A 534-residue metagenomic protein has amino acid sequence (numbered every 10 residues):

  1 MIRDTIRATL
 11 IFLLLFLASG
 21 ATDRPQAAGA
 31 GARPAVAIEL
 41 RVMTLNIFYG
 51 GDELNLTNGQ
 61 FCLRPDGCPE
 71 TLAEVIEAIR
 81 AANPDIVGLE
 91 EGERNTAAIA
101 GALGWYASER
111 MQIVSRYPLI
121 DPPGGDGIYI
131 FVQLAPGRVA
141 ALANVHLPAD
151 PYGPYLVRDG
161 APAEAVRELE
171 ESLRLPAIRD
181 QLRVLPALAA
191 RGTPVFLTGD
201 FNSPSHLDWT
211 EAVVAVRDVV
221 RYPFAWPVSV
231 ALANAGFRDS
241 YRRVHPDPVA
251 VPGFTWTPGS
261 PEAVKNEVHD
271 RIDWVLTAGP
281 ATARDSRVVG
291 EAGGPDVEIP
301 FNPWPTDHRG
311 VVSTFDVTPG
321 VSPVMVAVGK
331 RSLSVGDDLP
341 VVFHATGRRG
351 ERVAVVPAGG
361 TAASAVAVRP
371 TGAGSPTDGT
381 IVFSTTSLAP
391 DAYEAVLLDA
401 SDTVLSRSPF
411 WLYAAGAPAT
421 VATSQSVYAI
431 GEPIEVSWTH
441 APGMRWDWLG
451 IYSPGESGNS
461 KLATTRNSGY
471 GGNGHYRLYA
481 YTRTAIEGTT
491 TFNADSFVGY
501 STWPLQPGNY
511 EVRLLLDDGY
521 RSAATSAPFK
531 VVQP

Functional and structural regions predicted by a protein language model:
M1-T9: Bacterial N-terminal signal peptides that target proteins for export
I6, G20-G101, V139-A140, D316-V321 (+1 more regions): N-terminal, active-site-proximal structural segment of metallo-dependent hydrolase catalytic domains
A8-A18: Bacterial N-terminal signal peptides
E39, I86-G160, V289: Structured beta-strand-rich core segments of catalytic domains in phosphoester-bond hydrolases
E39-N58, V139-L156, G160-E168, H308: Active-site-proximal beta-strand elements of phosphoester/diester hydrolases
L40-I47, E74-N95, A141-N144, E168-A212 (+3 more regions): Active-site beta-strand/loop signature of hydrolases that rely on acidic residues for catalysis
G125, F131, A187-V195, S203-P323: Metal-dependent phosphoester-hydrolase catalytic domains
S322-P534: Extended, solvent-exposed regions of the mature portions of secreted/cell-surface glycoproteins
